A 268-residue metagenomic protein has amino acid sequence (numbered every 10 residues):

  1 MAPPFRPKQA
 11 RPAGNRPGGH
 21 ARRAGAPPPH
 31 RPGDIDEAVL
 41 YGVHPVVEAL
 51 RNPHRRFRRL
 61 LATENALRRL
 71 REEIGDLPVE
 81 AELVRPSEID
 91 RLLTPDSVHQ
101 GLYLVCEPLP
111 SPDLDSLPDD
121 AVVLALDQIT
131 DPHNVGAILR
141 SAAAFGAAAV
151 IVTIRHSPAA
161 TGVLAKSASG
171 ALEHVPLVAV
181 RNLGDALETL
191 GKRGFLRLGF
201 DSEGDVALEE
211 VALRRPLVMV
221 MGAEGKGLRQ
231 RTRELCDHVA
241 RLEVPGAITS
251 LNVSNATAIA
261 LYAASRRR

Functional and structural regions predicted by a protein language model:
M1-D113: N-terminal positively charged helical leader segments and presequences
V47, N52, A143-A144, V163-A171 (+1 more regions): Structured adenosyl-cofactor binding patch, chiefly the S-adenosyl-L-methionine
A62, D119-V206: RNA substrate-binding interface of SAM-dependent RNA methyltransferases
N65, P86-I89, R155-H156, E224-K226 (+1 more regions): Short, acidic/turn-prone active-site loops that include or flank metal/cofactor- and phosphate-binding residues
D96-E107, A171-L172, R214-G222: Short basic, glycine-rich beta-strand/loop surfaces that mediate nucleic-acid
H133-A137, L228, V253: Short glycine/serine/threonine-rich phosphate/pyrophosphate-binding segments that cradle anionic phosphate groups
L198-N252: Active-site/ligand-binding-proximal alpha/beta "capping" segment
